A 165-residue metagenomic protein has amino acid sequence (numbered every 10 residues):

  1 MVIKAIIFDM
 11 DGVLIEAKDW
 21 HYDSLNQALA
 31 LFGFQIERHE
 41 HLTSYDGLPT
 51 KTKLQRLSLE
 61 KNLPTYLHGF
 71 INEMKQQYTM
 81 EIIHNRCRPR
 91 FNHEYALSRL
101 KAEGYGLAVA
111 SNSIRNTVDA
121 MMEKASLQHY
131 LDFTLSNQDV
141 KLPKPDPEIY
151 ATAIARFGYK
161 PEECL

Functional and structural regions predicted by a protein language model:
M1-E40: Active-site neighborhood of HAD-like aspartate-dependent phosphohydrolases
V2, E81-V109, R115, D119: Short, acidic loop-to-helix structural element flanking the phosphoryl-transfer center in phosphate-processing enzymes
A5-I7, A108, L165: Hydrophobic "anchor" residues on beta-strands that sit immediately upstream of conserved functional sites
E16, H41, Y45-L48, Y66 (+5 more regions): Residues at secondary-structure transition points
Y22, N26, T50-Q55, R115: An amphipathic alpha-helix signature
F34, Y105, Y159: Short phosphate-binding/catalytic loops that engage adenosine nucleotides
D46-E81, S98-R99: A metal-dependent, Asp-based hydrolase signature
R88, I114-L165: Substrate-recognition "cap/lid" segment bordering the active-site pocket of phosphatases
